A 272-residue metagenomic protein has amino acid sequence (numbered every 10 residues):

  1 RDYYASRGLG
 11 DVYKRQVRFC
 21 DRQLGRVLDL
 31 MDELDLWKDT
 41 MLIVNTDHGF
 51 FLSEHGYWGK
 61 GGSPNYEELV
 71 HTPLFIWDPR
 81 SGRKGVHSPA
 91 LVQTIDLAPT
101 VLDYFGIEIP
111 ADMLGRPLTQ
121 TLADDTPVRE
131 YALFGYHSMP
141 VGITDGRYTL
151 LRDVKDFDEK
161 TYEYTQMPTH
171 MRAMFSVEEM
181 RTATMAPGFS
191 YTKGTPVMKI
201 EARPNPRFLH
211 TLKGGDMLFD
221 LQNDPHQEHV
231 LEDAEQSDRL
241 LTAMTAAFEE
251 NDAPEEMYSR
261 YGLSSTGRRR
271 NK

Functional and structural regions predicted by a protein language model:
D2-Y13: Single conserved hydrophobic/aromatic residue that forms the stacking wall/gate of nucleotide- or nucleobase-binding
S6, S88-L91, I95, L212-G215: Short, solvent-exposed loop/helix junctions and linker helices that flank or host conserved functional motifs
V17-C20, L24-V27, M41-T46, P73-I76 (+3 more regions): Beta-strand elements within well-structured catalytic alpha/beta cores of enzymes that handle phosphate/sulfate esters
L30-Q93: Histidine-centered active-site microenvironments of extracellular/periplasmic hydrolases and transferases
K38-T40, G85-D145, H229: Polar, surface-exposed loop/tail segments that function as active-site lids or cofactor/substrate-recognition elements
E67, H137-E232, R270-K272: C-terminal, low-complexity/hydrophilic appendages and adjacent surface loops of extracellular/periplasmic anionic
H71, D96, T100-Y104, P117 (+5 more regions): Generic recognition of well-ordered alpha-helical segments
R129-L133, E255-G262: WW-domain-binding short linear motifs
